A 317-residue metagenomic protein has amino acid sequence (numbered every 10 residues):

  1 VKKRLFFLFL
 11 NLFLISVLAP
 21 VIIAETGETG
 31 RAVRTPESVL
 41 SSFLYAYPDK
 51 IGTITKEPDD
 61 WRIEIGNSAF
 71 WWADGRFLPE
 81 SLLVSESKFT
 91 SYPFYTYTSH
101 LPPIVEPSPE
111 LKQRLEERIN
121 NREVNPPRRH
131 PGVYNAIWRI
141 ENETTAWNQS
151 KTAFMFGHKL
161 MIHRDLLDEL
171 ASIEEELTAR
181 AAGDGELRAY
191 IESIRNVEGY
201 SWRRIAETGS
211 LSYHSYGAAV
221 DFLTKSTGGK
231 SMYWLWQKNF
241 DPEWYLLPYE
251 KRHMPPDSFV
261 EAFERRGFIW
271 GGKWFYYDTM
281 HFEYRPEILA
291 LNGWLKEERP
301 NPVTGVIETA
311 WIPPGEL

Functional and structural regions predicted by a protein language model:
V1-F9: Bacterial N-terminal signal peptides that target proteins for export
L8-V17: Bacterial N-terminal signal peptides
S16-R31: Bacterial Sec-dependent signal peptides at the C-terminal "C-region" and cleavage site
G30-E143: N-terminal accessory beta-strand-rich subdomains and adjacent acidic, glycine-rich linkers that precede catalytic cores
T35, R122-P126, H158-D165, L211 (+1 more regions): Extracytoplasmic/periplasmic, Sec-exported soluble proteins
P36-D49, I54, D59-D74, R204-L317: Catalytic cores and adjacent binding grooves of peptidoglycan-active enzymes
N121-E192: Active-site acidic/histidine clusters and adjacent loop/turn architecture that either coordinate catalytic ions
V133-T144, M155, R195-N196, S201-A206 (+2 more regions): Well-ordered beta-sheet/strand-loop patches within structured domains
